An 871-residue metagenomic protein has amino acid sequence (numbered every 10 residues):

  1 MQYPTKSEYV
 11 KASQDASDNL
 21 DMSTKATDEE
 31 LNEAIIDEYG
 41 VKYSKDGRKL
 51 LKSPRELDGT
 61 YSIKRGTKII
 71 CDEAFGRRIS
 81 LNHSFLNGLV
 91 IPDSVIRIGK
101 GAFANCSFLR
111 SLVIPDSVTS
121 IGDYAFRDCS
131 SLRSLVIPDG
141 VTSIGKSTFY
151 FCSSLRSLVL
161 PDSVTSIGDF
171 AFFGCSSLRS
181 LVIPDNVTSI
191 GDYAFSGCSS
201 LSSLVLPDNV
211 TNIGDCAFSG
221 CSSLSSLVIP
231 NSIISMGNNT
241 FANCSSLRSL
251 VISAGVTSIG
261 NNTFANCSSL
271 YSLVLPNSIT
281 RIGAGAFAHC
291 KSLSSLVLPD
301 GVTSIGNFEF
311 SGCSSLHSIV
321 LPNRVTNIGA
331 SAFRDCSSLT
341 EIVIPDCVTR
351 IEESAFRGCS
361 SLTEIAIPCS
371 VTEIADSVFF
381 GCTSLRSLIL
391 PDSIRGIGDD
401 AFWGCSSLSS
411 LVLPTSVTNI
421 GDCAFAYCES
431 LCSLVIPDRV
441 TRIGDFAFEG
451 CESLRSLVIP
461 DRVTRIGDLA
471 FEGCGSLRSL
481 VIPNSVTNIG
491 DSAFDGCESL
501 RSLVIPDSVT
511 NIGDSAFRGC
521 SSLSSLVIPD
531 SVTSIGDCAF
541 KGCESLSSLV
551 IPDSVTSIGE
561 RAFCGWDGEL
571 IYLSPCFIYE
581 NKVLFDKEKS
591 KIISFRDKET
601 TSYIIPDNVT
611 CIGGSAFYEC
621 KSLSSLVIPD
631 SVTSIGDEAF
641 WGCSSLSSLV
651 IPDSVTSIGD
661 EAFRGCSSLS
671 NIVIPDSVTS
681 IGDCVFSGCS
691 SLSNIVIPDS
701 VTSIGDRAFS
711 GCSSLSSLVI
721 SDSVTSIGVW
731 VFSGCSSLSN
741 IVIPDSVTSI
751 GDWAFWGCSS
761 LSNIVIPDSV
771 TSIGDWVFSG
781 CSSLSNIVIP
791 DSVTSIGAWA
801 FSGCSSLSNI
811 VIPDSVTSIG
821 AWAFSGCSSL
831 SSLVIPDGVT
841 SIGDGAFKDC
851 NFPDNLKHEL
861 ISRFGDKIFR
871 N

Functional and structural regions predicted by a protein language model:
M1-K42, R48, S53-I69, I79-R97 (+33 more regions): Structural signature of tandem-repeat unit edges
E73-A74, G99-A102, G122-R127, G145-Y150 (+31 more regions): Consensus positions within tandem repeat domains that build extended binding/scaffold surfaces
D586: Active-site beta-strand termini and strand-to-loop segments that position acidic
